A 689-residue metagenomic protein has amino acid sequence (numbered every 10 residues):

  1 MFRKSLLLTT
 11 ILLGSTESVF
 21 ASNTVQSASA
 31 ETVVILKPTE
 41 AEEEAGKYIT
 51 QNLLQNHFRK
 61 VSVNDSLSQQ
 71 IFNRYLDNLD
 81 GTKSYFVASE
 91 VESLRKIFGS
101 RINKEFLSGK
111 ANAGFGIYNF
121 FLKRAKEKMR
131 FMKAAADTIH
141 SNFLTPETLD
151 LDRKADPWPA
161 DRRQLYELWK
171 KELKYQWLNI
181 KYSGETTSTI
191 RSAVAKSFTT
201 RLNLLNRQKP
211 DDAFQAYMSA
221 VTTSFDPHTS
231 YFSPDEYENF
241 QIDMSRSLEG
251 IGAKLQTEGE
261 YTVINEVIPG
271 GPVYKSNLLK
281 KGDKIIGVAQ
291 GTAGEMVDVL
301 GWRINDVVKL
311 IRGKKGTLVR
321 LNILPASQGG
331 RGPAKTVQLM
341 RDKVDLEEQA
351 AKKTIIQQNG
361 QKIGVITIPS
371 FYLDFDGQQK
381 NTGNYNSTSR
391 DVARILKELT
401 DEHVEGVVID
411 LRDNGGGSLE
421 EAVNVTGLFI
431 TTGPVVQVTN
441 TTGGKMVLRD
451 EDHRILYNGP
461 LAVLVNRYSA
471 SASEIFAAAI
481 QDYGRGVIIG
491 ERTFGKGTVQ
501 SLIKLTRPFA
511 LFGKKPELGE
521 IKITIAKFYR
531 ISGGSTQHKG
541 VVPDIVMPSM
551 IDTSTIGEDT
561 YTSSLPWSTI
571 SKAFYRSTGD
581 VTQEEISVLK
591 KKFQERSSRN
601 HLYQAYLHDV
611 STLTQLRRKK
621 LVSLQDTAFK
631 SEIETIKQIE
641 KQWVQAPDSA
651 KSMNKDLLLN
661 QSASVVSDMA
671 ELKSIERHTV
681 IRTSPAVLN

Functional and structural regions predicted by a protein language model:
S5-L12: Sec-dependent N-terminal signal peptides
G14-F20: C-terminal segment of classical bacterial N-terminal signal peptides
V25-V34, G46-F58, F98-R101, K196-T200 (+2 more regions): Acidic/histidine-rich, surface-exposed loop or edge segments in extracytoplasmic proteins
K37-P38, Q51-N64, N203-P210, T229-E249 (+6 more regions): Cleft-lining beta-strand/loop regions that shape enzyme active-site pockets
V63-F72, L76-L151, L202-T257, L318-R320 (+4 more regions): Extended, small/polar residue-biased N-terminal targeting/export presequences and adjacent propeptide/linker tracts
D77-N78, S100, G114, N119-R130 (+5 more regions): PDZ/PDZ-like domain segments forming the peptide/carboxylate-binding groove, activating on the N-terminal beta-strands
E185-K196, R530-L688: Conserved functional hotspot residues or short segments at active or partner-binding sites across diverse domains
E491, G495-G534, H538-D552: Polar, glycine-rich mid-to-C-terminal structural blocks that act as macromolecule-binding/assembly scaffolds
